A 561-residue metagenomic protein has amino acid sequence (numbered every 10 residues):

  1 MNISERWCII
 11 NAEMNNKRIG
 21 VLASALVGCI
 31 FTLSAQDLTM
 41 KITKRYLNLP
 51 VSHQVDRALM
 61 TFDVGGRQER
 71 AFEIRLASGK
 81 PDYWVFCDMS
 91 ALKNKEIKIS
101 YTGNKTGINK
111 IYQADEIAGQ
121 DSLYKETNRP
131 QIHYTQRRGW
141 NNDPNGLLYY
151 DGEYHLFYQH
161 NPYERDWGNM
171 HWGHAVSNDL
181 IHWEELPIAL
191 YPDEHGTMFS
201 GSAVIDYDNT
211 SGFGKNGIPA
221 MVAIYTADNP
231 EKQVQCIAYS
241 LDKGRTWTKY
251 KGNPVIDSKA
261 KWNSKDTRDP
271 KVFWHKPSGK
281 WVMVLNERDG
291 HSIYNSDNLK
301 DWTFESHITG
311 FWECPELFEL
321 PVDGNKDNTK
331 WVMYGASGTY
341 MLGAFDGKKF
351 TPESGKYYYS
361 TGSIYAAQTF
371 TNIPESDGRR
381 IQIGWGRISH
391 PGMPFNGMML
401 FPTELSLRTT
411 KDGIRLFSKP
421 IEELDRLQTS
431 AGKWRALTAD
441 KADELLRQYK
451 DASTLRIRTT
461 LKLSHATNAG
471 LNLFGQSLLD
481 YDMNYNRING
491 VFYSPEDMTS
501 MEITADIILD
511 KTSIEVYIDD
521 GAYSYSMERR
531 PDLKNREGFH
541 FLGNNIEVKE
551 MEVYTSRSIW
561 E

Functional and structural regions predicted by a protein language model:
M1-Q36: Bacterial Sec-dependent N-terminal signal peptides
Q36-E69, C87-G103, Q120, D346-G362 (+1 more regions): Beta-rich accessory regions
R45, D56-A58, P130, D143 (+14 more regions): Residues that flank catalytic or metal-binding motifs in active/ligand-binding sites
L49, I99-S100, D143-Y163, E185-A189 (+8 more regions): Hydrophobic core segments of beta-strands in well-ordered, beta-rich domains
V55-G65, N104, K125-N161: Hydrophobic alpha-helical membrane-insertion signals
A58-L59, I108-K110, W167-H171, K232-C236 (+4 more regions): Structural motif
Q68-C87, I108-N145, E164-W167, W183-K215 (+7 more regions): Surface loop/turn signatures of beta-propeller and other carbohydrate-active proteins
S177, S240-L241, I293-S296, A344: Conserved Ser/Thr-centered positions that define the repeating blades of beta-propeller domains
